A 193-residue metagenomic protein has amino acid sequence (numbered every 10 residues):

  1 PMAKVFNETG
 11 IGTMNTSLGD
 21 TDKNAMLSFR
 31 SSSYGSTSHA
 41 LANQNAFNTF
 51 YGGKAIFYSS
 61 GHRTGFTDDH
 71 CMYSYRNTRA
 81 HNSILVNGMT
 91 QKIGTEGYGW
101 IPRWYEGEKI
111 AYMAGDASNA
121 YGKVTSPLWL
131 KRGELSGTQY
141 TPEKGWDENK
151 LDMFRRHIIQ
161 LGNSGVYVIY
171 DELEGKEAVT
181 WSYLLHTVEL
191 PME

Functional and structural regions predicted by a protein language model:
P1-E193: Catalytic and substrate-binding regions of extracellular carbohydrate-active enzymes, especially polysaccharide lyases
